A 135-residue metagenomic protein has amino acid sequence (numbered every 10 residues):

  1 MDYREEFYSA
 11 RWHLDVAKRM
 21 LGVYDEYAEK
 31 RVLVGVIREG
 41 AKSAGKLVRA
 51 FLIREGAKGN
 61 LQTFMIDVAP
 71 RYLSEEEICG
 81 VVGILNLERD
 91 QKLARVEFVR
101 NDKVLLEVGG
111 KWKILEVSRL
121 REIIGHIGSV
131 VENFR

Functional and structural regions predicted by a protein language model:
M1, F134-R135: C-terminal end-of-chain micro-motif
M1-V32: Charged alpha-helical initiation segments
Y3-H13, V36-G40, R119, I123: Amphipathic alpha-helix face/heptad-repeat signature
W12-M20, E39, K46, H126 (+1 more regions): Amphipathic, well-ordered alpha-helical segments in soluble domains
V23-E26, K30-L33, L52-T63: Short acidic alpha-helical/loop segments enriched in Asp/Glu that coordinate divalent cations
L33-I53: Short, hydrophobic, well-ordered secondary-structure elements
E55-F134: Long, charged low-complexity segments
